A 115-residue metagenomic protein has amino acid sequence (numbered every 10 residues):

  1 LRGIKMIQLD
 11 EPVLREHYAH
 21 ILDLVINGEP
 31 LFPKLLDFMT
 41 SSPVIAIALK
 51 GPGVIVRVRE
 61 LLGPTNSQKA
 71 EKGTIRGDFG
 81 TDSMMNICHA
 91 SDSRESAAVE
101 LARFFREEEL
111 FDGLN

Functional and structural regions predicted by a protein language model:
L1-N115: Non-catalytic terminal and connector segments of soluble metabolic enzymes
